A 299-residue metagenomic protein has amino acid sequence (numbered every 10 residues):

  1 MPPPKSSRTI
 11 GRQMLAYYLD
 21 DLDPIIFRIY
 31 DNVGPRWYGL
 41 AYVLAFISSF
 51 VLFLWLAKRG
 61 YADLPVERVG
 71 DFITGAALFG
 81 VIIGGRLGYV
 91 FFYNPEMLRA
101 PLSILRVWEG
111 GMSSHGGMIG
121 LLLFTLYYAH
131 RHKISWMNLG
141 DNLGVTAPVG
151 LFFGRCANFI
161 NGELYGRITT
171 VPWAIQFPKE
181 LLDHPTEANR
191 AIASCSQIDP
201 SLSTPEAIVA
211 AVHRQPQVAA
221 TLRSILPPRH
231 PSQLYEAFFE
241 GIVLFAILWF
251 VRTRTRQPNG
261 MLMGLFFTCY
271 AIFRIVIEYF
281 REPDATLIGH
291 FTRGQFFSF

Functional and structural regions predicted by a protein language model:
K5, I10-F299: Hydrophobic, membrane-interfacing alpha helices
